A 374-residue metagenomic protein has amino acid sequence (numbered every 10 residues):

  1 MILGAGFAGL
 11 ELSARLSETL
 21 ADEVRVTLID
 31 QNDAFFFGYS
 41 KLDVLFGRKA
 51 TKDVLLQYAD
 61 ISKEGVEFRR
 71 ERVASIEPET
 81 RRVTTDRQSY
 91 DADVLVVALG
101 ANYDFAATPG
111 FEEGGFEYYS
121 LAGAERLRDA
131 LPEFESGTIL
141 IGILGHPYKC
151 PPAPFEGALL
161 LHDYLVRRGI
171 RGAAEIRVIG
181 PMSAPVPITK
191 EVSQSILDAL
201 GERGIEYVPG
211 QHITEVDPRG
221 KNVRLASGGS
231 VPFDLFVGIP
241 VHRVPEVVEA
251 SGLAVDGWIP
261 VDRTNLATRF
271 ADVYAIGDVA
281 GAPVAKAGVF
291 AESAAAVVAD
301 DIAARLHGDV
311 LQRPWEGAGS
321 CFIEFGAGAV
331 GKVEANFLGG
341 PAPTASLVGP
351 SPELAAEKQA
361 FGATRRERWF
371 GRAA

Functional and structural regions predicted by a protein language model:
M1-E67, G145-P187: Beta1-alpha1 glycine-rich phosphate/pyrophosphate-binding loop at the start of Rossmann-like nucleotide-binding domains
R25, T138-L140, E175, D272: Residues that mark the start of a beta-strand
R25-T27, E64-V83, Y90, D163-G257 (+2 more regions): A Rossmann-like FAD-binding core segment of flavoenzymes
V66-E156, L160-G169, V237: FAD-binding core/adjacent interface of flavoenzyme oxidoreductases
E112-E135, S230-A296, D300-A304: FAD-site-proximal beta/loop scaffold in flavoenzymes
K149-Y164, F290-V298, A329-V333: Short, electropositive alpha-helical surface patch
V297, A303-S346: Active-site-proximal substrate-binding core of FAD-dependent oxidoreductases
G331-A374: C-terminal auxiliary extensions adjacent to catalytic cores
